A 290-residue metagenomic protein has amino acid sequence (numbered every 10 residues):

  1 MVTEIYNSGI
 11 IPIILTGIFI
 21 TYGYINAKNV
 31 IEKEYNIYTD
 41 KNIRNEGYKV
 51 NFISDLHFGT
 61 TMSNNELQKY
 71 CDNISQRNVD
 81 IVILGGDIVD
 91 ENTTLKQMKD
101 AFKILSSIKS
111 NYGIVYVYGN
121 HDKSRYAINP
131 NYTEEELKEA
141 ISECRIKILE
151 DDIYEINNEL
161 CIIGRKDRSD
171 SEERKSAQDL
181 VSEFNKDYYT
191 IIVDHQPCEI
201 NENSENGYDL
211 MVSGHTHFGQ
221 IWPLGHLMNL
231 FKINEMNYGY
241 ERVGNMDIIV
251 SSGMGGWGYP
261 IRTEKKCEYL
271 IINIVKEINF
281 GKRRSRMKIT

Functional and structural regions predicted by a protein language model:
M1-K28, F280-K282, T290: Non-catalytic terminal accessory segments
I10-I13, G17, K33, T133 (+1 more regions): Internal, well-ordered alpha-helical segments in soluble enzyme and binding-protein domains
P12, V30-E34, F52-D55: Low-complexity, intrinsically disordered or weakly predicted helical/coil tracts enriched in serine/threonine
A27-K41: Alpha-helical transmembrane signal-anchor/signal-peptide segments
K41-R286: Soluble catalytic domains of enzymes that build or remodel membrane lipids, polysaccharides, and related
